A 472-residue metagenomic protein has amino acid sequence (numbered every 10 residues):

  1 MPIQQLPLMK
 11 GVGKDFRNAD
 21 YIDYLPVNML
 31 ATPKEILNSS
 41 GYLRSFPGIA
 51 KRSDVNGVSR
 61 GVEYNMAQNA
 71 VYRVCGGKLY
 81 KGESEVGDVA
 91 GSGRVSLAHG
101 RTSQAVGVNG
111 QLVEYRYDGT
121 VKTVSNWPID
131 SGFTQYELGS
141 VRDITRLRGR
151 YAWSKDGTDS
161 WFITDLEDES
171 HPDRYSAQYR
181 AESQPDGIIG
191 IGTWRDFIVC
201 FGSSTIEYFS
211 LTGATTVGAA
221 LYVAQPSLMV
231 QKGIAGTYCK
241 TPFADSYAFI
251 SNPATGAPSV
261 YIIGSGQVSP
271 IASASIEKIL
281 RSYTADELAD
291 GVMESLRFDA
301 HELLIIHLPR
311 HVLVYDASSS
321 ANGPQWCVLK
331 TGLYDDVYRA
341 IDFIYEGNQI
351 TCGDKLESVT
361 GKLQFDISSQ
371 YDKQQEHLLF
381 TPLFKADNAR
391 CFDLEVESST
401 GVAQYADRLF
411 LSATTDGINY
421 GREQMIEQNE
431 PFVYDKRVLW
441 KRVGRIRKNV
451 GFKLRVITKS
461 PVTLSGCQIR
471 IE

Functional and structural regions predicted by a protein language model:
M1-S103, Q231-S246, P253-E472: Beta-sheet repeat architectures centered on beta-propellers
G48-V58, S84-G93, V124-V292: Beta-propeller and closely related beta-pinwheel folds
N65, R116, K155-D156, G202 (+1 more regions): Acidic surface patches and DE-rich sequence motifs
R73, V106-G107, W153, C200 (+2 more regions): Residue position within the beta-strands of beta-propeller blades
G77, G110-Q111, G157, S204 (+4 more regions): Residue-level signature of beta-propeller blades and closely related beta-rich strand-turn architectures in secreted
L97-G132: Hydrophobic or amphipathic alpha-helical targeting/insertion segments
V113-Y117, S154-P172, I206, V312-S320 (+1 more regions): Short beta-strand segments and strand-loop junctions that repeat across beta-rich extracellular domains
